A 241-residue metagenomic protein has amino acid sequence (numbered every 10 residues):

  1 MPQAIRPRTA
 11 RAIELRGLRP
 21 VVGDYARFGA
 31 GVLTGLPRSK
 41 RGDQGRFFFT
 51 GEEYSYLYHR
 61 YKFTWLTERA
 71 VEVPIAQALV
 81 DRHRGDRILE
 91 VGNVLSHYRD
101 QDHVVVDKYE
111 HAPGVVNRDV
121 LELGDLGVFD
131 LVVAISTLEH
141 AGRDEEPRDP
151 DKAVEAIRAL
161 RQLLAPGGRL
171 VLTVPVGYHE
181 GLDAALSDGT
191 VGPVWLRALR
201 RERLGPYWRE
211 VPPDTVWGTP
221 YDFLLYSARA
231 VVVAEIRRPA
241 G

Functional and structural regions predicted by a protein language model:
R16-H83: Class I SAM-dependent methyltransferase Rossmann-like catalytic core, especially the SAM/SAH-binding loop
Y61-W65, R143-V154, G181-S187: Short, flexible/disordered intra-domain loops and linkers
H83-L95: Conserved class I S-adenosyl-L-methionine
Y98-L126, D144, K152-E155: Adenosine-cofactor binding site in Rossmann-like domains, unifying the SAM/SAH pocket of S-adenosylmethionine-dependent
V133-S136, G142: A conserved beta-strand element that flanks and buttresses the S-adenosyl-L-methionine
R148-R169: A short glycine-rich, Lys/Arg-flanked "PGG" loop and its adjoining helix->strand segment in the class I
V171-W195: Conserved class I S-adenosyl-L-methionine
D188-G241: Class I S-adenosyl-L-methionine
